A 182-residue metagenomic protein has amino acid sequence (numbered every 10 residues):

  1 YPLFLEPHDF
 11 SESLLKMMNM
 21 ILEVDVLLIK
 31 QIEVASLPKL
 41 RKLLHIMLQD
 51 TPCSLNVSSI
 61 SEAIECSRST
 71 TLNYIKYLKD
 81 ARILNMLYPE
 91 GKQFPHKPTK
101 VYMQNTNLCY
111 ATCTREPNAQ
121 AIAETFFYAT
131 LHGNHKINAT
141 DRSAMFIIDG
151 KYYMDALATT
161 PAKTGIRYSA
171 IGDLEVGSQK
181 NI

Functional and structural regions predicted by a protein language model:
L3-E6, M145-G150, G177-N181: Short, solvent-exposed polar/charged micro-motifs at secondary-structure junctions
L3-S143: Accessory nucleic acid-recognition modules appended to NTPase machines
F127, L131, A144-A162: Conserved catalytic cores of phosphodiester-cleaving nucleases, focusing on short active-site segments
N134-A139, K151-M154, G165-Y168: Generic preference for hydrophobic/aromatic residues in regular secondary structure cores
D155-I182: Long, low-complexity, charge-rich intrinsically disordered regions
